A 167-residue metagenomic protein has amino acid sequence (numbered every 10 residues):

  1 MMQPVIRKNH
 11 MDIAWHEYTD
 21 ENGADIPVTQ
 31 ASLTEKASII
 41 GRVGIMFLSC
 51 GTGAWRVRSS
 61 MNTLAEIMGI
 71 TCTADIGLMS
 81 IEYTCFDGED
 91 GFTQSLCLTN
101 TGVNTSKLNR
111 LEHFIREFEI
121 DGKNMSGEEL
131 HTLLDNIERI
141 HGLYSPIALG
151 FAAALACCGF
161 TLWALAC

Functional and structural regions predicted by a protein language model:
M1, T132-L134, T161: Cytosol-/stroma-facing membrane-proximal "stalk/adaptor" domains immediately downstream of transmembrane anchors
M1-M125: Soluble N-terminal domains of membrane-associated systems
E119-H131, Y144-G150: Short, flexible active-site-proximal loops enriched in glycine and acidic residues
T132-G142: Cytosolic juxtamembrane amphipathic/interface segments immediately preceding and feeding into a transmembrane helix
G142-C167: Core alpha-helical transmembrane segments of integral membrane proteins
